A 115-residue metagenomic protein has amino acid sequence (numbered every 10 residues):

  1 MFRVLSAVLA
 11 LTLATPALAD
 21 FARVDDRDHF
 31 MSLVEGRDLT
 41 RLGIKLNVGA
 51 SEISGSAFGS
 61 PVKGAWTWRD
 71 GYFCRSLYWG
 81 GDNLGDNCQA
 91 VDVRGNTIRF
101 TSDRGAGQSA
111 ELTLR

Functional and structural regions predicted by a protein language model:
M1-A10: Sec-dependent signal peptide recognition, specifically the positively charged N-region followed immediately by
S6, T15-R115: Lipid interaction determinants
